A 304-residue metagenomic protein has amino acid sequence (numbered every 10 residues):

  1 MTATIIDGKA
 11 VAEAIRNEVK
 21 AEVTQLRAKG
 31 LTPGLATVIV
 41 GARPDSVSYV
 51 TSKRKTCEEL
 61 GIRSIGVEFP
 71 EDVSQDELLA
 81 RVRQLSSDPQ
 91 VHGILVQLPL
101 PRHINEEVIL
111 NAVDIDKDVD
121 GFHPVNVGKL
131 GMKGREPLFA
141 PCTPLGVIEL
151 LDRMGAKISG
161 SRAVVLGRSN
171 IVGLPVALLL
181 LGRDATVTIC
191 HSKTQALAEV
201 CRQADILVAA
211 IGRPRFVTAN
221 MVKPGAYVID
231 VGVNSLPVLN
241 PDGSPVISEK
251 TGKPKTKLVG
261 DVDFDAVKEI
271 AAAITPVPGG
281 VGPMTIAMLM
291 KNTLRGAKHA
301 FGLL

Functional and structural regions predicted by a protein language model:
M1-L31: Positively charged, low-complexity intrinsically disordered leader regions
T32-G41: Short beta-strand segments enriched in small/hydrophobic residues
L35, C57-D72, V187-I189: Short beta-strand elements in bilobed, periplasmic/extracellular small-molecule ligand-binding domains
I39, L95-P99, L166: Short beta-strand segments
V40-K55, G134-V231, L236-P245, P254-K268: Glycine-rich phosphate/diphosphate-binding loop of Rossmann-like nucleotide-binding domains
E77-P89: Short, well-structured alpha-helical segments in soluble
G93-S159, V200: Anion-binding alpha/beta catalytic cores of soluble intermediary-metabolism enzymes, centered on
E107-D114, D118, V127, G232-F301: Rossmann-fold NAD(P)-binding glycine/threonine-rich loop
